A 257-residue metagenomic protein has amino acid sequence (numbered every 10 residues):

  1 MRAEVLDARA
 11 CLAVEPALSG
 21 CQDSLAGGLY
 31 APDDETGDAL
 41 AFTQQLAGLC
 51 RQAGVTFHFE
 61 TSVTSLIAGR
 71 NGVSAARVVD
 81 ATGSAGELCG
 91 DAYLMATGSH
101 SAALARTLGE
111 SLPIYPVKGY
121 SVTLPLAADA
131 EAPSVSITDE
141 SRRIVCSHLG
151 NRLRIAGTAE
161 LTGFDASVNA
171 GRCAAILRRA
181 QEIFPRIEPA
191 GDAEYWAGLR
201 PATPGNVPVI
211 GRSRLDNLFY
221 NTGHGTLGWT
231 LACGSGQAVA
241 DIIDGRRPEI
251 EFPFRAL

Functional and structural regions predicted by a protein language model:
M1-R9, R179-Q181: Dinucleotide-binding Rossmann-like beta1-alpha1 core, especially the glycine-rich loop that anchors the ADP
V5, A10, G69-R70, L126 (+1 more regions): C-terminal lid/capping helical subdomain adjacent to the catalytic/cofactor pocket in oxidative enzymes
D7, F59-T61, E194: Short loop/edge segments at beta-strand edges and connector loops that shape dinucleotide/nucleotide cofactor-binding
V14-Q22: A conserved beta-strand/loop capping segment in the N-terminal third of enzymes that catalyze redox or closely related
Q22-D91: Helical element adjacent to the flavin cofactor pocket in flavoenzyme catalytic cores
G54-T56, L153, L218: Short, conserved active-site loop motifs that form the nucleotide-linked donor/cofactor pocket
S65-V73, G86-D216: Active-site substrate-recognition segment that forms the wall of the catalytic cavity or substrate channel
